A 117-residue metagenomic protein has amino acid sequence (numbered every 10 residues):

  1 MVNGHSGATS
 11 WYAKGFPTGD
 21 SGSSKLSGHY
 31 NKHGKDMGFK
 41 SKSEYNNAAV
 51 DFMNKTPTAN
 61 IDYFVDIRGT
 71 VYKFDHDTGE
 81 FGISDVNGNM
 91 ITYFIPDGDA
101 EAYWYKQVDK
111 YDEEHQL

Functional and structural regions predicted by a protein language model:
M1-M37, E44-D51, A102-L117: Low-complexity, glycine/serine/proline-rich disordered segments that function as export/translocation leaders
K40-L117: Functional cores of ribonucleases/endoribonucleases
